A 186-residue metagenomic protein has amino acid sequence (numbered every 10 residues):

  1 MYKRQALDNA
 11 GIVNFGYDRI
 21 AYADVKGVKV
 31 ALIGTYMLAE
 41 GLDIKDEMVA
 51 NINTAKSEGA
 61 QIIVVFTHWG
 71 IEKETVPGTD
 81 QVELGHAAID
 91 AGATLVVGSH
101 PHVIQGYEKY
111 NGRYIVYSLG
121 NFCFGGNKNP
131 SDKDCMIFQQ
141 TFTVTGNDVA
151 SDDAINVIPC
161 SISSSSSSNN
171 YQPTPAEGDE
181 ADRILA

Functional and structural regions predicted by a protein language model:
K3-A186: Acidic, metal/ion-coordinating pockets
